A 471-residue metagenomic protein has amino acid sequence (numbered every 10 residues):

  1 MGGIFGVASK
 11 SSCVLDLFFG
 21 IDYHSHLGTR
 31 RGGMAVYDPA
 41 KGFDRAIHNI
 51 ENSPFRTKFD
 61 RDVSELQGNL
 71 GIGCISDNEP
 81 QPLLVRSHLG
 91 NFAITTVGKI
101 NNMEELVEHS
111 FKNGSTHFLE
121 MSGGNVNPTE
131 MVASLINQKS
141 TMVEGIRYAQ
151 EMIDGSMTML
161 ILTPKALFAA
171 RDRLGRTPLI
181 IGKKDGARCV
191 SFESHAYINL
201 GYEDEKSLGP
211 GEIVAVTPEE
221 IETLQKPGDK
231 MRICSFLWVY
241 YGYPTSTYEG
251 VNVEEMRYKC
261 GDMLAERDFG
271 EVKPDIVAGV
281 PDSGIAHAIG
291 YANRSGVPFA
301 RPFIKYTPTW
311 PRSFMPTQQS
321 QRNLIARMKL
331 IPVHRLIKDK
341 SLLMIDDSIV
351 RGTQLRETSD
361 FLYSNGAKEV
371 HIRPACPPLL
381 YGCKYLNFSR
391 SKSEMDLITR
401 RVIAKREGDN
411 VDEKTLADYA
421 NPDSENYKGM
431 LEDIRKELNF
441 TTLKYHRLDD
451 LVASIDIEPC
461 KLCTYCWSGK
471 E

Functional and structural regions predicted by a protein language model:
M1-G209, A215-D275, V280, E369: Conserved short alpha-helical segments that host acidic/polar catalytic motifs at enzyme active sites
S12-V14, N102, F168, R176-T177 (+7 more regions): Flexible loop/turn segments at secondary-structure boundaries
S122-E130, F299-R312, R406-D412, F440-A453: A conserved beta-strand->alpha-helix junction
K165-A166, G201-S207, S359-E471: PRPP-dependent phosphoribosyltransferase catalytic core
R171, F192, P218, G279-D282 (+6 more regions): Active-site proximal loops enriched in glycine and acidic residues that flank catalytic Cys/His/Asp and coordinate
A196, E203, G211-E212, G261 (+4 more regions): Phosphate/diphosphate-binding loops
P274-P311: Long, K/E/R/D-enriched contiguous segments that form extended
G296-S341, L380-K392: Short, glycine/charge-rich flexible loops or terminal/linker lids adjacent to PRPP-binding catalytic cores
